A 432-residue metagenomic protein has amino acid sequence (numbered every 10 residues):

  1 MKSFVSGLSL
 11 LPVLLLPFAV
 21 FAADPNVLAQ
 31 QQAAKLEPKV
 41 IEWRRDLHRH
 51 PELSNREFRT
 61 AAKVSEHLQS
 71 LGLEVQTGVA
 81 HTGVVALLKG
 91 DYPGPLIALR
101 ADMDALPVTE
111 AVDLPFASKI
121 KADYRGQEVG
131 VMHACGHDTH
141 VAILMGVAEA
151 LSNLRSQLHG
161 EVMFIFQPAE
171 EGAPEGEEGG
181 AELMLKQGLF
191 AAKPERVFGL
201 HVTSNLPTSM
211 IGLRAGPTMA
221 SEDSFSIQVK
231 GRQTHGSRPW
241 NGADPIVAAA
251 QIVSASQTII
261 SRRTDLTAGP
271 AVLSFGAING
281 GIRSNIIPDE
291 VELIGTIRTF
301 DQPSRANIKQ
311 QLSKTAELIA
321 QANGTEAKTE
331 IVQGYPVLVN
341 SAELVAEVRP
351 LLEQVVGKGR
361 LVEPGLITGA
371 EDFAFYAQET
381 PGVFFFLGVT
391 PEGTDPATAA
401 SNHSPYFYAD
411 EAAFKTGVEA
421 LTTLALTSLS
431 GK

Functional and structural regions predicted by a protein language model:
M1-G7: Positively charged n-region of N-terminal signal peptides that target proteins for export
G7-A19: Bacterial N-terminal signal peptides
A23-D24, S70, A250-K432: Metal-dependent amide/peptide-bond hydrolase catalytic core, centered on the "pita-bread" metallohydrolase fold
D24-M132, A142-G146, A150-G160: Acidic/His- and Gly-rich active-site-bordering loop/insert found across diverse amide/peptide-bond hydrolases
A34-I41, P51-A62, A134, D138 (+7 more regions): Soluble non-cytosolic domains of exported or imported proteins
L47, A86, L99, H137 (+8 more regions): Divalent metal-coordination and catalytic microenvironments
I120-M132, D138-T139, A150-A277, I282-I286: Histidine/acidic-residue-rich, glycine-tolerant segments that coordinate divalent metal ions
